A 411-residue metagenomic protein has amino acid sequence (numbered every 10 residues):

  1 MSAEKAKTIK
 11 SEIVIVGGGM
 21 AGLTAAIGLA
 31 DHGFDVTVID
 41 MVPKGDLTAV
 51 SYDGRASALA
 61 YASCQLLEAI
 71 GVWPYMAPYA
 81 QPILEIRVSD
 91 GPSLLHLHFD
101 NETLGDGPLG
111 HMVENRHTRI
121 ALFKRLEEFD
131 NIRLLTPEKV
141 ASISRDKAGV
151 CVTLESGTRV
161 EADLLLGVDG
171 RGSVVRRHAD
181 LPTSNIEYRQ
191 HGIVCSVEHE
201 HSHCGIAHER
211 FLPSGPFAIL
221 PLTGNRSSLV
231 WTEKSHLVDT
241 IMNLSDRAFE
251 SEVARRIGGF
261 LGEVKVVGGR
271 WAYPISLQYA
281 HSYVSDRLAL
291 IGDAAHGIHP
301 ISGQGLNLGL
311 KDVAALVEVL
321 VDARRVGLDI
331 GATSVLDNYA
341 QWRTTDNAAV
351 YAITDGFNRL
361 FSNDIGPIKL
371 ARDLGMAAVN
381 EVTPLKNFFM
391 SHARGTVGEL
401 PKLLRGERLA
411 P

Functional and structural regions predicted by a protein language model:
T8-I9, E68-A69, Y79-H178, I186-H191: Conserved N-terminal helical subregion
S11-V38: N-terminal Rossmann-like FAD-binding beta1-loop-alpha1 element of flavoenzymes
A21, K44, G172: Conserved Rossmann-like nucleotide-cofactor binding loop
A30-Y52: Glycine-rich FAD pyrophosphate-binding loop
D53-A77: N-terminal glycine-rich dinucleotide-binding loop that anchors FAD/FMN and/or NAD(P) in oxidoreductases
L67, G149-T153, T158-R270: Conserved FAD-binding catalytic core of PHBH/FMO-like flavoproteins
D239-T333: FAD/FMN-dependent oxidoreductases across multiple families
E318-P411: C-terminal helical "tail/cap" subdomain of flavin- and related membrane-associated enzymes
